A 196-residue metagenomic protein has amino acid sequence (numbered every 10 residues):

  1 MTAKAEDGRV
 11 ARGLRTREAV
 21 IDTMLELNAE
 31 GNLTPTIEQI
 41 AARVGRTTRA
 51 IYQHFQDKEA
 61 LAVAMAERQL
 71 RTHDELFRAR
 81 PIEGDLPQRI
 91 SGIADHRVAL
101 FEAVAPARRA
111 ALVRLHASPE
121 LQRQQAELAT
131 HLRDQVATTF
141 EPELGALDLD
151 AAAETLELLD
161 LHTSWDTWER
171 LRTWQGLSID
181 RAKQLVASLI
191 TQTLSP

Functional and structural regions predicted by a protein language model:
M1-L14: N-terminal intrinsically disordered/low-complexity leader segments
R12-T23, A151: N-terminal positioning helix adjacent to the helix-turn-helix/winged-helix DNA-binding module
A19, T23-A60, A64: Helix-turn-helix
A29-P35, A42, V63-I93: Amphipathic alpha-helical linker/stalk segments
F55, V113-S118, H162-W165: Short helix-capping/turn signature of helix-turn-helix
G92-D95, A99-R109, P119-A146, A152-E157 (+1 more regions): Amphipathic alpha-helical packing segments from all-alpha helical-bundle domains
T138, L156-L177, Q192-P196: Amphipathic C-terminal alpha-helical segment
